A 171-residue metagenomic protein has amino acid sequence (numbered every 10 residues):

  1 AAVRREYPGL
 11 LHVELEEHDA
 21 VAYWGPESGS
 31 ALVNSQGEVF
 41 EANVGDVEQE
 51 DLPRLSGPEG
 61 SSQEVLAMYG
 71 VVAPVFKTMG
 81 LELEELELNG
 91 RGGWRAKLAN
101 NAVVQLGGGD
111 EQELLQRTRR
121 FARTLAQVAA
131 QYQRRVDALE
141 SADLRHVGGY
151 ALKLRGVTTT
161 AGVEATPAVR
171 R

Functional and structural regions predicted by a protein language model:
A2-R171: Charged, solvent-exposed interaction patches on well-folded alpha/beta domains that mediate macromolecular contacts
